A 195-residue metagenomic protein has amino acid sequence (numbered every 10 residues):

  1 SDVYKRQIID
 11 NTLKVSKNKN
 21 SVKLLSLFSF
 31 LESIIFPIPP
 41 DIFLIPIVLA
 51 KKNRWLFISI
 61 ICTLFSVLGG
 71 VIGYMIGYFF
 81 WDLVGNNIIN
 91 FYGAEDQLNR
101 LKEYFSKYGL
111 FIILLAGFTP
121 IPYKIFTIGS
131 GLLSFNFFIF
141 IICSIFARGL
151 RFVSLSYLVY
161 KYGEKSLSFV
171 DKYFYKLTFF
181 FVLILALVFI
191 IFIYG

Functional and structural regions predicted by a protein language model:
S1-Y4: Short, small-residue-biased leader/transition segments that mark boundaries at the very start of proteins
R6-I8: Membrane-interfacial, low-structure loops and terminal tails that flank and connect transmembrane helices in multi-pass
T12-C62, E103-F169: Hydrophobic alpha-helical membrane segments of integral membrane proteins
L56-E95, E103, K107: Membrane helix-loop-helix hairpins that form the core translocation module of multi-pass transporters
G77, W81, G85, V159-G163 (+3 more regions): Membrane-water interface at transmembrane helix exits
L83-Y108, D171-G195: Selective transmembrane alpha-helices of multi-pass membrane proteins
